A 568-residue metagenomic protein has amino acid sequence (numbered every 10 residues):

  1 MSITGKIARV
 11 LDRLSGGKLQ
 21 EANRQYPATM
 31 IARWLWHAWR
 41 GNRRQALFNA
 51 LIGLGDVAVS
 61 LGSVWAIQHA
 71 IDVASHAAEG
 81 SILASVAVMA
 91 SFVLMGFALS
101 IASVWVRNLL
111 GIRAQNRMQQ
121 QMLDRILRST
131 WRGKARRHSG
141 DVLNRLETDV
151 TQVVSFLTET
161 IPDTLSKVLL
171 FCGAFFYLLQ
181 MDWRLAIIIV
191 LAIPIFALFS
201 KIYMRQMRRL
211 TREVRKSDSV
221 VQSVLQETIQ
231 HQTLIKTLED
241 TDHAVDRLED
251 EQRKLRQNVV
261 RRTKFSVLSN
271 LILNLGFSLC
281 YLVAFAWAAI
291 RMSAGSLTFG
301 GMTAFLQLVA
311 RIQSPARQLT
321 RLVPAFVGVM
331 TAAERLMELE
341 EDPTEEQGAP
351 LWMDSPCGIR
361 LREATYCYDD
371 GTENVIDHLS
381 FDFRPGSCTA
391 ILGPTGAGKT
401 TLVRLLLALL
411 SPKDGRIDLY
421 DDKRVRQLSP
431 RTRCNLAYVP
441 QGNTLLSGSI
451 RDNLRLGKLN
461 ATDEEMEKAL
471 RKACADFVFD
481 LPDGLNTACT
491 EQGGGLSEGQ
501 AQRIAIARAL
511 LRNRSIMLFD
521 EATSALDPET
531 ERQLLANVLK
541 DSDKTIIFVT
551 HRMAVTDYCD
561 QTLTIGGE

Functional and structural regions predicted by a protein language model:
M1-S60, S75, E79-V88, S103-R107 (+8 more regions): Membrane-integrated ABC transporters
D12, Q20, R24, V59-Q68 (+11 more regions): Juxtamembrane helix-loop junctions of ABC transporter transmembrane domains
W36-R44, W131-R132, T148-L157, I161 (+7 more regions): An intracellular "coupling" helix at the cytosolic face of ABC transporter transmembrane type-1 domains
G41, Q45-D56, S85, M89-F92 (+3 more regions): Transmembrane helices of ABC transporter permease
D240, K264, I312-L339: Cytosolic ends of transmembrane helices, especially the final helix of ABC transmembrane type-1 domains
T401, A437, G442, I450-N453 (+1 more regions): ABC-family ATPase nucleotide-binding domain "signature/switch" substructure
L407: Helix-to-loop junction immediately C-terminal to a conserved catalytic motif
N443-A488: Conserved "ABC signature" C-loop
